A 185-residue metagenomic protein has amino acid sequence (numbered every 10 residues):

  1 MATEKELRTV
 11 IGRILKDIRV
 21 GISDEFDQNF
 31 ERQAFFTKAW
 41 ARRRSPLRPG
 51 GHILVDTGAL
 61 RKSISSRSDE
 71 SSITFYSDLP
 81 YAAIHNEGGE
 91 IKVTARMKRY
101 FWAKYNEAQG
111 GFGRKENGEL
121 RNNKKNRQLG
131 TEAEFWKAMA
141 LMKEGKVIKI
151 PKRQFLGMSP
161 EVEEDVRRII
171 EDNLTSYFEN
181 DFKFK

Functional and structural regions predicted by a protein language model:
M1-K185: Short, Lys/Arg-rich flexible segments
